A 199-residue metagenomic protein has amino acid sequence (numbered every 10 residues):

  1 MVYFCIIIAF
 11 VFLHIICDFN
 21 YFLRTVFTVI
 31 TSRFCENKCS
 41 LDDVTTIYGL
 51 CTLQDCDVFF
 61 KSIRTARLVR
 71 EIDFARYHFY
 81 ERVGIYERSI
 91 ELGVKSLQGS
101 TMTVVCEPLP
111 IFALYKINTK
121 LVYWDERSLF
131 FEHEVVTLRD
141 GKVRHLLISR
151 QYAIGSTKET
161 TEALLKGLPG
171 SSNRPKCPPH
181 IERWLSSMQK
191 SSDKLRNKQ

Functional and structural regions predicted by a protein language model:
M1-T31, L109-K116, K120-Q199: HotDog/MaoC-like acyl-thioester-processing domains
F4, T28-H78, K190, K194-K198: Catalytic strand-loop segment that frames the active site of acyl-thioester-processing enzymes
L41-D43, K95, P169: Short, flexible turn/loop "capping" segments at secondary-structure junctions
D42, Q98, K142-R144: Beta-strand initiation motifs
D57-I63, K95-S96, Q151-E159: Short, exposed beta-strand "edge-strand" segments with a Pro/Gly-rich flavor and a Y/T-containing core
F74, H78, R82, G167-S171: A structural signal for alpha-helix termini and helix-coil/disorder junctions
Y77-Y123, L146-I148, Y152: Hydrophobic beta-strand-centered segment that forms part of the acyl-chain substrate-binding groove
